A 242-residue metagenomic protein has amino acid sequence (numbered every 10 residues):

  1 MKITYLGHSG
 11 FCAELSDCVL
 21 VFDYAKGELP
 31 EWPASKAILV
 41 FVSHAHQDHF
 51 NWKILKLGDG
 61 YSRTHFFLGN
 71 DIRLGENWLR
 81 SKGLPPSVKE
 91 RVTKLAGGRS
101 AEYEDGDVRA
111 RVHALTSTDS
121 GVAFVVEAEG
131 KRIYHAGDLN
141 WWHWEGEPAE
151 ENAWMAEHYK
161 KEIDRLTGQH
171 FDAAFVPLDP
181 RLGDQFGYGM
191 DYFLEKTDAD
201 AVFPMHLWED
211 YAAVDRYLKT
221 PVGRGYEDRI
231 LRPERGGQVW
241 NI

Functional and structural regions predicted by a protein language model:
M1-H8, G83, S87-G106, G187-I242: Binuclear metal-ion centers of metallo-dependent hydrolases, dominated by the metallo-beta-lactamase
M1-S35, E90-H170, R235-I242: Core dinuclear metal-dependent hydrolase active-site scaffold
L20-V21, F41, F67, I133-A136 (+2 more regions): Structural motif
K26-L74, D164-F175: Active-site metal-binding motif and surrounding structural segment of the metallo-beta-lactamase
G27-P30, H46-F50, R73-N77, R99-Y103 (+4 more regions): Active-site environment of divalent metal-dependent phosphoester hydrolases
N51-Y61, W78-K82, A212-T220: Metal-dependent catalytic neighborhoods of phosphoester/phosphodiester hydrolases
D59-A101: Glycine/small-residue-rich loop that forms an oxyanion/phosphate-binding "nest" at active or ligand-binding sites
H158-D164, G183-Y192: A short, acidic, amphipathic alpha-helical segment used as a generic capping/interface helix at domain edges
